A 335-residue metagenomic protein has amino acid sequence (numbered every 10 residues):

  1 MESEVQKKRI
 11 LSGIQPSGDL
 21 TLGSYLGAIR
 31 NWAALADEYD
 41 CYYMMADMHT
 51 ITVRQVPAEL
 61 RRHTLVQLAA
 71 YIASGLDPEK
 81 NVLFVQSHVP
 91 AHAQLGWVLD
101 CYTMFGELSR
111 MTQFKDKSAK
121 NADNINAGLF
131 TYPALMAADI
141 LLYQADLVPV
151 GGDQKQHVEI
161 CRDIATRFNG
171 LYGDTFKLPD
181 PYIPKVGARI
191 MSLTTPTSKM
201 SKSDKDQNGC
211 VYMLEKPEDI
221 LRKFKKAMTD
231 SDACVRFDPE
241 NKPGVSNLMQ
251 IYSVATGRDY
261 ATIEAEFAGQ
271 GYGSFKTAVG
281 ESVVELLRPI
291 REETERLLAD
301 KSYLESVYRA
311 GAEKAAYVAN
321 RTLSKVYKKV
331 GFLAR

Functional and structural regions predicted by a protein language model:
E2-A138, S282-E285, E295: N-terminal Rossmann-like or analogous alpha/beta NTP/dinucleotide-binding catalytic cores that position adenine
I14-P16, D47-H49, D146-L147, D204 (+1 more regions): Short, histidine-centered active-site or binding-site loop motifs used for metal coordination, general acid-base
V56-P57, V148-G151, V235: Short, polar/flexible loop-turn hinges at active-site or ligand-entry regions and domain interfaces
L68, G75, T103-G106, A145 (+2 more regions): A generic secondary-structure signal for well-formed alpha-helical elements
V82-V85, P149, D232: Short catalytic-loop micro-motif centered on adjacent basic/acidic residues
F105-S109, L142-P149, S253-I263, R291: Short helix-capping/linker segments at secondary-structure and domain boundaries
D116-F168, Y172, S192: Internal, conserved structured core segments that host functional sites
Q156, R162-R335: Conserved nucleotide- and phosphate/pyrophosphate-binding catalytic cores in adenylate/nucleotidyl-handling enzymes
